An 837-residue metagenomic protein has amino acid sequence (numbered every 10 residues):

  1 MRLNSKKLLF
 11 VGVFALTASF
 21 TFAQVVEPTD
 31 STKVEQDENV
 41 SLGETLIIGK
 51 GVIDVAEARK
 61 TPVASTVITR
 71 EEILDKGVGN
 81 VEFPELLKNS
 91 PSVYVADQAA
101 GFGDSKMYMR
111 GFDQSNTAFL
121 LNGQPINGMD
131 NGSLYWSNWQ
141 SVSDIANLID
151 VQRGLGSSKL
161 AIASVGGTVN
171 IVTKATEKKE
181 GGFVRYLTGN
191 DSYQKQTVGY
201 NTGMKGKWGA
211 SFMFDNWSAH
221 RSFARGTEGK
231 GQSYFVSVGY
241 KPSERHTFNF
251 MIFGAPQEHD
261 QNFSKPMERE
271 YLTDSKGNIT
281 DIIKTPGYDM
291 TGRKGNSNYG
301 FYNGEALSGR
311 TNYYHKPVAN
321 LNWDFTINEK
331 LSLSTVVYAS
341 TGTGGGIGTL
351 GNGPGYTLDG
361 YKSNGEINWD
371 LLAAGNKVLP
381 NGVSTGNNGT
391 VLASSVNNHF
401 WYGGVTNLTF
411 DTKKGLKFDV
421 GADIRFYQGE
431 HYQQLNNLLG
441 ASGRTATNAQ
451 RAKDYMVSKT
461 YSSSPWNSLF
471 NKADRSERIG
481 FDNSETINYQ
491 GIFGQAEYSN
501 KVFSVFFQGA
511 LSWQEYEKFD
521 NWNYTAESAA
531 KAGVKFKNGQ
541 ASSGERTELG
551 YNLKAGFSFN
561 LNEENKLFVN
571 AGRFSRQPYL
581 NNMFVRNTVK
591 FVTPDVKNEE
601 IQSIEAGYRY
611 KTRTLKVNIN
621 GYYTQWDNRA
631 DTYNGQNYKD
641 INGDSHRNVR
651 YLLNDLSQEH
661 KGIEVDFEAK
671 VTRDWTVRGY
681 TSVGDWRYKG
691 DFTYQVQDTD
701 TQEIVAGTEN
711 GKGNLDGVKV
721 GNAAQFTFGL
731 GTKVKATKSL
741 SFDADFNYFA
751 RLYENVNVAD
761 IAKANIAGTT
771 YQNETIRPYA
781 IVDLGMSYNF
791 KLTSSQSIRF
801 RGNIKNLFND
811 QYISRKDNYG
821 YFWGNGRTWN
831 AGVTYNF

Functional and structural regions predicted by a protein language model:
L8-V13, F253, E305-A306, S558 (+5 more regions): Conserved C-terminal beta-signal and adjacent last beta-strands/turns of outer-membrane beta-barrel proteins
K106, P125-R153, V172, E270: Short acidic/polar hinge/loop motifs at secondary-structure boundaries that mediate gating or recognition
Q140-F183: A beta-strand signature from Gram-negative outer-membrane beta-barrel systems, especially the internal plug domain
T188-S218, F223-N262, E268-T273, A319-N328: Transmembrane beta-barrel wall of Gram-negative outer-membrane proteins
G239, T247-N322, I347-A393, V457-S476 (+1 more regions): Acidic/polar loop-and-plug regions of large Gram-negative outer-membrane beta-barrel proteins
S332-Y338, K566-F568, G572, K597-N654 (+5 more regions): Membrane-embedded beta-barrel scaffold of Gram-negative outer-membrane proteins
K417, D423-R425, V457, S462-W626 (+3 more regions): Structural signature of Gram-negative outer-membrane beta-barrels, strongest in the C-terminal barrel of TonB-dependent
V502, Y623-Q625, H646-A759: Gram-negative outer-membrane beta-barrel transporters
